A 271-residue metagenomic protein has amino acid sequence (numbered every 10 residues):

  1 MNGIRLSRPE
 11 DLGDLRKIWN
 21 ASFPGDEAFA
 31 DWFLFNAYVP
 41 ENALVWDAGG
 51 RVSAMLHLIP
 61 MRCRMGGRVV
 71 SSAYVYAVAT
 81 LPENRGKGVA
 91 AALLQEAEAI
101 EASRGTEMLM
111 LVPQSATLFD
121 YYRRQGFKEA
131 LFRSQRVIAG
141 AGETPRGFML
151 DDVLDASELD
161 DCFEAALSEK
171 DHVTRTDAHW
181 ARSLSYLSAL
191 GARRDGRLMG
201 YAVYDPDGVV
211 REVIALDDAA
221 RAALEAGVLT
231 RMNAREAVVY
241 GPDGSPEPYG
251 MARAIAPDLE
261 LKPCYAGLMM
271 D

Functional and structural regions predicted by a protein language model:
M1-I4: Extreme N-terminal starter segment of soluble prokaryotic enzymes
P9-I18, L154-A166, L261-P263: A short, well-structured alpha-helix characteristic of acyl/acetyltransferase catalytic modules
L12, K17-M65, S168-G191: Active-site rim helix/loop that mediates acceptor-substrate recognition in acyltransferases
V45, R51-M61, S72-A79, M110 (+1 more regions): Conserved beta-strand in the GNAT
T80, G86-A99, D218-T230: Conserved acetyl-CoA-binding loop-helix of GNAT-fold acetyltransferases
L94, E101-Q114, M232-P242: Conserved GNAT acetyl-CoA-binding A-motif
R123-T144, V210-D271: Active-site/acyl-donor-binding loops of N-acyltransferases
Q125-I214, D218: Amide-forming acyltransferase catalytic core, primarily the GNAT-like/NAT-type and related acyltransferase folds
